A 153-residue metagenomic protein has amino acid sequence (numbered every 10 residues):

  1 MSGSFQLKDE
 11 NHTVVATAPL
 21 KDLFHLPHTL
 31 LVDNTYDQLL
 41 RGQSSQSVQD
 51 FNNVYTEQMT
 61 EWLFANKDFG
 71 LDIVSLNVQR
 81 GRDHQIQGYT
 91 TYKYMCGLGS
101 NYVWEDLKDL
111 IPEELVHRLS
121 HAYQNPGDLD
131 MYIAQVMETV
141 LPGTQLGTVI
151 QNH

Functional and structural regions predicted by a protein language model:
M1-H153: Polyanionic, low-complexity segments and short acidic motifs
